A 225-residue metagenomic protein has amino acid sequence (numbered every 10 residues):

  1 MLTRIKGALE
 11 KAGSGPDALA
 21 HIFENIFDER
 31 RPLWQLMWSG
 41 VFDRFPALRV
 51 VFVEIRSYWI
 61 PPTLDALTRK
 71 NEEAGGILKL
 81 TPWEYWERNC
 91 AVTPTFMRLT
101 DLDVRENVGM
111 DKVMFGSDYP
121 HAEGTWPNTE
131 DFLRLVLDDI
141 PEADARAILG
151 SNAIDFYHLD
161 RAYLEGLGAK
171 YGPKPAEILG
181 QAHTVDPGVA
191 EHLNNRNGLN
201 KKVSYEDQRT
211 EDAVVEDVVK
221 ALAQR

Functional and structural regions predicted by a protein language model:
M1-E84, T100-D111: Histidine/acidic residue-rich metal-binding segments in metalloenzymes
I22-E29, V92, S117, H121: Conserved aromatic-histidine-acidic binding/catalytic patches
S39-G40, L48, Y58-W59, A91 (+2 more regions): Mid-to-C-terminal alpha-helical segments outside catalytic/metal-binding sites
L67, Y85-W86, L137, L167: Generic hydrophobic, helix-prone segments enriched in Leu/Val/Ile
Y85-T93: Alpha-helix-centered segments that form part of catalytic cores
